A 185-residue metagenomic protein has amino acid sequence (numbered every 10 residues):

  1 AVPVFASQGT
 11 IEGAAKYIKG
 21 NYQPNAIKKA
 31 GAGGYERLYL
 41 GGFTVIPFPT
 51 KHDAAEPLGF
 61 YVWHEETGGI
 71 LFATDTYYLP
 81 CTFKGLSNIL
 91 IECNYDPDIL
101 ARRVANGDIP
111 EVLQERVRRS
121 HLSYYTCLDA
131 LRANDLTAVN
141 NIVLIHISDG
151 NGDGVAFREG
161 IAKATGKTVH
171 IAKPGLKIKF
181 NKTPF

Functional and structural regions predicted by a protein language model:
A1-R37: Active-site HxH/HxHxD metal-binding segment of metal-dependent hydrolases
V2, Y22, F43, G68 (+3 more regions): A structural micro-motif
S7, I27, A73, I91-E92 (+1 more regions): Generic beta-sheet signal
I11-A14, D53-A55, Y78-C81, D96-D98 (+1 more regions): Active-site environment of divalent metal-dependent phosphoester hydrolases
P24-A32, T168-K177: Beta-strand->loop->alpha-helix junctions that form or flank phosphate-binding loops in nucleotide-handling enzymes
K29-N88, I178-F185: Core dinuclear metal-dependent hydrolase active-site scaffold
K84-G175: Cap/insert and terminal regions of metallo-dependent hydrolase folds
